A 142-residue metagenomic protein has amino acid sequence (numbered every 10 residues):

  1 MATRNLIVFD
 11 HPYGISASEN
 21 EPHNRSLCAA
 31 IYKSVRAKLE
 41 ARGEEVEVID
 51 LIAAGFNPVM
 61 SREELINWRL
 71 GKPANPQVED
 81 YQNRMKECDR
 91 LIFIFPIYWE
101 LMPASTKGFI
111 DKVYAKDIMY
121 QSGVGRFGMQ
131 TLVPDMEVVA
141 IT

Functional and structural regions predicted by a protein language model:
M1-I118: N-terminal beta1-alpha1-beta2 submodule of the flavodoxin-like/Rossmannoid cofactor-binding fold
Q121-T142: Short, glycine-/small-residue-rich phosphate/pyrophosphate-handling segment
